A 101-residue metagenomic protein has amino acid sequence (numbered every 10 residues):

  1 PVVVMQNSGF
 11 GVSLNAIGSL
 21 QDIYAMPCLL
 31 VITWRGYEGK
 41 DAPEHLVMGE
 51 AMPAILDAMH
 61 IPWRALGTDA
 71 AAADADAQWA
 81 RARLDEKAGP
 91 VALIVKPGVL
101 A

Functional and structural regions predicted by a protein language model:
P1, I23-L29, M59-I61, E86-V91: Short coil/turn connectors at secondary-structure junctions
P1-R35: Thiamine diphosphate
M5-S8, I32-W34, L56-M59, L66-D69 (+1 more regions): Fold-independent oxyanion-binding glycine-rich loops and adjacent beta-strand/coil segments at enzyme active sites
G11-N15, E86-A101: Glycine/aspartate-rich loop-and-adjacent alpha/beta segment that forms the canonical ThDP
V12, Y37-D41, A72-A75, L100-A101: Short, well-ordered, mixed-charge alpha-helical segments that flank or form enzyme active sites
S13-I23, G39-A58: Active-site-proximal loop->helix
E44-W79: Conserved thiamine diphosphate
